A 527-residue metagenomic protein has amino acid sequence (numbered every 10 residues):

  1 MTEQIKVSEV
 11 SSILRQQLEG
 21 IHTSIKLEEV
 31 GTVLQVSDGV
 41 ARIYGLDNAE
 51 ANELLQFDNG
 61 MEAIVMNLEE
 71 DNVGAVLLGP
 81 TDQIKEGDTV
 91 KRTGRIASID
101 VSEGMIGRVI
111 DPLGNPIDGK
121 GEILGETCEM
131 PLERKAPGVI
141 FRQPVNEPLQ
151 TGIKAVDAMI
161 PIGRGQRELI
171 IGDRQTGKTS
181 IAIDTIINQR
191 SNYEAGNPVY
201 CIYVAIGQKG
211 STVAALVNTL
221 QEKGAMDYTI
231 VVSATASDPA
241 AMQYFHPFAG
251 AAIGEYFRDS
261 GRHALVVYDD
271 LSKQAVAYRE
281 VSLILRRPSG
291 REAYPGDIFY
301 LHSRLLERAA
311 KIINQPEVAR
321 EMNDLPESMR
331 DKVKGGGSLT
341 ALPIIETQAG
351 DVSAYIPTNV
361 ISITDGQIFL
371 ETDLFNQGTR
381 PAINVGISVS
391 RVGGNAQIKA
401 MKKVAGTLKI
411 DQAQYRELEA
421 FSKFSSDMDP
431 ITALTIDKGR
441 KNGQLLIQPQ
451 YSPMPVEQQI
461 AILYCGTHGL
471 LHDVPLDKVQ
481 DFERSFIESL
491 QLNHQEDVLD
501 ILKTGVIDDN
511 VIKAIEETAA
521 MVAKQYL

Functional and structural regions predicted by a protein language model:
T2-Q17, T23-K26, T32-L149: Acidic-enriched and Gly/Ser
I13-S24, T151-V156, G250, L305 (+1 more regions): Phosphate-interacting basic helix/loop segments used at nucleotide- and nucleic-acid interfaces
D88-V90, A97, V101-G104, I117-R167 (+4 more regions): P-loop NTPase nucleotide-binding/switch module
R164-A215, D270: Walker A/P-loop NTP-binding active-site region of P-loop NTPases, recognizing the glycine-rich GxxxxGKT/S
P198-Y200, D227-I230, G261-L265, G336-A341: Loop/turn-to-beta-strand initiation segments
V199, K209-I253, I284-P295, H302-E307 (+1 more regions): Nucleotide-state-sensitive switch-loop elements of NTP-binding domains
M242-Y278, R330-D331: Phosphate-binding/switch loop-helix module in NTP-utilizing enzymes
Y256, K273, E280-L527: Conserved catalytic/coupling modules of large nucleotide/cofactor-utilizing molecular machines
